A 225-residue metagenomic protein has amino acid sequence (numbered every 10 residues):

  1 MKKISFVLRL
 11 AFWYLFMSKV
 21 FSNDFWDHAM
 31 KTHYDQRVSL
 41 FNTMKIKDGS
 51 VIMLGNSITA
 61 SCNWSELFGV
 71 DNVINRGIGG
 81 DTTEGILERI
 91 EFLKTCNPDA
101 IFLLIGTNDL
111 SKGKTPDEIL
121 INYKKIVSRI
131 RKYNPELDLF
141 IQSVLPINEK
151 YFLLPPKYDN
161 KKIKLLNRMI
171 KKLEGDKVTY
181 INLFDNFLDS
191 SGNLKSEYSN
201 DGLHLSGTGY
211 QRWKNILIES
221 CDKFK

Functional and structural regions predicted by a protein language model:
M1-I52, W64, D222-K225: N-terminal secretory targeting modules
M53-L54, T59-N72, T83-N122, R129 (+2 more regions): Oxyanion-hole/transition-state-stabilizing segment in secreted/luminal serine hydrolases and related acyltransferases
V70-N75, V178: Active-site regions of enzymes building and remodeling cell-envelope glycoconjugates
N75-G79, N108-P116, P156-K157, S199-L203: Second-shell loop/turn segments in exported
K94, V127, R131, K171-E174 (+1 more regions): N-terminal cationic-hydrophobic initiation segments that often serve targeting/anchoring roles
P116-I126, D159-L166: Charged helix-capping and loop-helix junction motifs
N134-D138: A short helix->loop->beta-strand "cap" motif at the edges of active sites that frequently abuts
P146-K225: Catalytic His-Asp segment of secreted/periplasmic serine-dependent ester chemistry enzymes
